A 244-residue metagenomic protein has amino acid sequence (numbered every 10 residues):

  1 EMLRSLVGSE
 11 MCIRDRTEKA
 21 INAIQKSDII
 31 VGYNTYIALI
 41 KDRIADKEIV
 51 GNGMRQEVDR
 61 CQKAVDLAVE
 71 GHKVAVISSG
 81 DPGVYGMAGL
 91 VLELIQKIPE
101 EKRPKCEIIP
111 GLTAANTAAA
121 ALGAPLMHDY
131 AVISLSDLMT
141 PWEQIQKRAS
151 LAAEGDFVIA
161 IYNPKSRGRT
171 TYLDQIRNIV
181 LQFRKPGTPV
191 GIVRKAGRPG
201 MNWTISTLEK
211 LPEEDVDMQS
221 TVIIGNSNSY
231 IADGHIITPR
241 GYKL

Functional and structural regions predicted by a protein language model:
E1-G8, C12-I13: Single conserved hydrophobic/aromatic residue that forms the stacking wall/gate of nucleotide- or nucleobase-binding
G8, V76-S79, I109, I133-S136 (+3 more regions): Short beta-strand segments
E10, R14-C106, P212: Class I S-adenosyl-L-methionine
E18, G86-G155: Class I SAM-dependent methyltransferase SAM-binding "motif I" and its flanking Rossmann-like core
H72-S78, A124-L135, E154-G155, E209-M218: A polyampholytic, Gly/Pro-enriched intrinsically disordered region
G80-Y85, L112-A114, S166-R167: Gly/Ser/Thr-rich loops at beta-strand to alpha-helix junctions that form or flank small-molecule/cofactor-binding
E154-L244: A contiguous loop/helix-start segment that scaffolds small-molecule binding in enzyme catalytic cores
